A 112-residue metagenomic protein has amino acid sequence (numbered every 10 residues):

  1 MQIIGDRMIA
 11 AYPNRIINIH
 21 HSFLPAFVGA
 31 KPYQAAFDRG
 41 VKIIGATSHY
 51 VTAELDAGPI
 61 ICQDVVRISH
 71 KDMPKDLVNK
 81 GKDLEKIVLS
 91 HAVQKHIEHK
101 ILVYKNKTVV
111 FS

Functional and structural regions predicted by a protein language model:
M1-S112: Donor/substrate-binding cores of folate-linked one-carbon enzymes
